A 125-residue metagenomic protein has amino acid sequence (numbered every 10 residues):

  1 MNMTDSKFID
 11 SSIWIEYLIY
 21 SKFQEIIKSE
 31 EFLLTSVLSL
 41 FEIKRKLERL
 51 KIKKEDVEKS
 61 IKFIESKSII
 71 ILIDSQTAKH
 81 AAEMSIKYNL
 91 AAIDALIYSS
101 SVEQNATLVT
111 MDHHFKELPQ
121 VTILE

Functional and structural regions predicted by a protein language model:
M1-S6, Y98-E125: Acidic, PIN/NYN-like endoribonuclease modules and their adjacent C-terminal/linker elements
M1-T35, L47-K59, K67: Short, well-structured N-terminal submotif of metal-dependent ribonuclease cores
I9-D10, T35-V37, L90-A91, D112-H113: Histidine- and aromatic-rich ligand-binding microenvironments
W14-I15, F23, L40, A78 (+1 more regions): A generic structural signal for short hydrophobic patches within well-formed alpha-helices
L34, I71, T122-L124: General small-molecule cofactor/ligand-binding pocket signal
L50-K54, Y88, E125: Short, hinge-like loop/turn segments at secondary-structure boundaries
I69-T107, M111: Active-site neighborhoods of divalent-metal-dependent phosphate/nucleic-acid chemistry enzymes
